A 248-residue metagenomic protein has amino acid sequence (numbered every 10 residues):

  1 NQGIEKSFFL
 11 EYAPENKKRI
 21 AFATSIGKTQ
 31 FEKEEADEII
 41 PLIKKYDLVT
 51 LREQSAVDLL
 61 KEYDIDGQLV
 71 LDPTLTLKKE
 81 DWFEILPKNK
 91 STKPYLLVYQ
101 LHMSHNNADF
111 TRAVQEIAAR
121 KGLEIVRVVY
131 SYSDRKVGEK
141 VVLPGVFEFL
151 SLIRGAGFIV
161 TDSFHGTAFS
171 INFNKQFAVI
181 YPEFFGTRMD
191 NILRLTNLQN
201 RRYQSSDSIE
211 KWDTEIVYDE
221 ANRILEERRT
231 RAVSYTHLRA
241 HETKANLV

Functional and structural regions predicted by a protein language model:
N1-P41: Aromatic- and Gly/Pro-rich donor/ligand-binding loops that form nucleotide- or phosphate-bearing donor binding pockets
A13-N16, W82-Y95: Nucleotide-sugar donor-binding and catalytic loop/hinge architecture of NDP-sugar-dependent glycosyltransferases
K18-K28, L59, Q100-M103, N107-G145: Catalytic donor nucleotide-activated moiety binding site of glycosyltransferases and closely related
V57-T74: Helix-loop-beta element that forms the nucleotide-linked donor phosphate-binding surface in glycosyltransferases
L69-T74, K79, Y130-S131, R135-T167: Donor nucleotide-activated moiety binding/catalytic core segment of transferases that use nucleotide-activated donors
L143-P144, K175-R223: Nucleotide-sugar donor-binding patch of glycosyltransferase catalytic domains
L152-I192: A donor-sugar binding/catalytic signature common to diverse glycosyltransferases and related nucleotide-sugar
T236-T243: Conserved small/polar residues in nucleotide/adenosyl-binding loops
